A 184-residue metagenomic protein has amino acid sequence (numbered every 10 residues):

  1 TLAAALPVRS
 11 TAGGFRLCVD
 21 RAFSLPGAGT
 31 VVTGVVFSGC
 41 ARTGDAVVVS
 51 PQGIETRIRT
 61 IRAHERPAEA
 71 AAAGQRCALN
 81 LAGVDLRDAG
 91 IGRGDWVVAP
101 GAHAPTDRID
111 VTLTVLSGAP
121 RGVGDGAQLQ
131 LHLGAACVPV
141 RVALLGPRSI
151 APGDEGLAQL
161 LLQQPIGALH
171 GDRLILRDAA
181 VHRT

Functional and structural regions predicted by a protein language model:
T1-A119: Conserved catalytic-core segments of large NTP-driven translation/proteostasis enzymes
E69, G83-T184: C-terminal effector modules of nucleic-acid-centric enzymes and ribosome-associated factors
